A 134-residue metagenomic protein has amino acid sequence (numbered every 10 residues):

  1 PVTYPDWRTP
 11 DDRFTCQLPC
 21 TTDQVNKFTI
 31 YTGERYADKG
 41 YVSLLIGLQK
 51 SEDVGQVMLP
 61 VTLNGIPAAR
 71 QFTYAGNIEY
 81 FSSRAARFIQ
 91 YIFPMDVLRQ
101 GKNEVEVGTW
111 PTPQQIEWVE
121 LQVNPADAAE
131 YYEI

Functional and structural regions predicted by a protein language model:
P1-I134: Beta-strand-rich recognition domains
